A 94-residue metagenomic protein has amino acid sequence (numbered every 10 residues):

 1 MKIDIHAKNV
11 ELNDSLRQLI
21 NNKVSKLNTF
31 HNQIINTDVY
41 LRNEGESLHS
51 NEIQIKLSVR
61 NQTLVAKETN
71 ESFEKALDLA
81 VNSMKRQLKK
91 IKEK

Functional and structural regions predicted by a protein language model:
M1-K94: N-terminal, polar/charged subdomain of small-to-medium soluble alpha/beta proteins
